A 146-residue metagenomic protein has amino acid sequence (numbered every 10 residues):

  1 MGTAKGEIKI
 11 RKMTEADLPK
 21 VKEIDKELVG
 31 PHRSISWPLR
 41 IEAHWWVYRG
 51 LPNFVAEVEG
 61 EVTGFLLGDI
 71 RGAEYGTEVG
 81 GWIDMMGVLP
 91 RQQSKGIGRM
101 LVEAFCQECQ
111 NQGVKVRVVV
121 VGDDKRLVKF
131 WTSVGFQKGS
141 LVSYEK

Functional and structural regions predicted by a protein language model:
M1-A16: Conserved N-terminal entry element of GNAT/NAT acetyltransferase domains
T14, L89-Q93, V121: Residue-level recognition of the GNAT/N-acetyltransferase active site
E15-A16, E23-E78, D84, L89 (+1 more regions): Acetyl-CoA-dependent GNAT
V88, S94-Q107, S133: Conserved acetyl-CoA-binding loop-helix of GNAT-fold acetyltransferases
V102, K125-L127: Short glycine/proline-centered loop/turn elements that form peptide/ligand docking sites
C109-V121: Conserved GNAT acetyl-CoA-binding A-motif
V119-V121, T132, Q137-K146: Conserved catalytic-core motifs of GNAT/GCN5-like acyltransferases
